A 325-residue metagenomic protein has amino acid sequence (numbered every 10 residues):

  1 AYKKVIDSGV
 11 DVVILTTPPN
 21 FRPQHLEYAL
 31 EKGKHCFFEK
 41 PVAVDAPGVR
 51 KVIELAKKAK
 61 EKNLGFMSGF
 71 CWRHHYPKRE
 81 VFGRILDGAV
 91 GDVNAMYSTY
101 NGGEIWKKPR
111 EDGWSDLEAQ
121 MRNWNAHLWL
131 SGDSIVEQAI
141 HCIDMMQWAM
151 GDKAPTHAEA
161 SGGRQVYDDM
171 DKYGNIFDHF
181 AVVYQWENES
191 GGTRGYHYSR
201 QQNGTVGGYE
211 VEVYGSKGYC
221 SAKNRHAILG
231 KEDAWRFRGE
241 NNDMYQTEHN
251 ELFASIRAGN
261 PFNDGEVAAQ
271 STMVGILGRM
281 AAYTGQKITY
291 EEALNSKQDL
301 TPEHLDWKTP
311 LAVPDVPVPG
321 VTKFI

Functional and structural regions predicted by a protein language model:
A1-L15: A structured beta-alpha segment of the ubiquitous adenosine-cofactor-binding alpha/beta core
K4, F21-Q24, P47, K51-E54 (+5 more regions): Extracytoplasmic/secreted proteins, especially bacterial periplasmic and envelope-associated proteins
P18-P19, P23-W72, G88: Beta-strand-loop-alpha-helix segment that lines the small-molecule cofactor/substrate pocket of alpha/beta enzymes
Q24-Y28, G48-V49, K78-R79, W106-E111 (+1 more regions): Short, solvent-exposed loop/turn and secondary-structure capping segments
E61-G174, V182, E210-E212, Y219 (+3 more regions): Predominantly a Rossmann-like dinucleotide-binding segment in NAD(P)-dependent oxidoreductases
E137, H141-A154, V166, H179 (+1 more regions): C-terminal helical cap and adjacent loop that interface with cofactors, partners, or active-site loops
F177, V183-S190, G215-S216: Active-site beta-strand termini and strand-to-loop segments that position acidic
R194-Q202: Flexible, glycine/threonine-enriched loop-and-boundary segments that flank and lead into catalytic domains of large
